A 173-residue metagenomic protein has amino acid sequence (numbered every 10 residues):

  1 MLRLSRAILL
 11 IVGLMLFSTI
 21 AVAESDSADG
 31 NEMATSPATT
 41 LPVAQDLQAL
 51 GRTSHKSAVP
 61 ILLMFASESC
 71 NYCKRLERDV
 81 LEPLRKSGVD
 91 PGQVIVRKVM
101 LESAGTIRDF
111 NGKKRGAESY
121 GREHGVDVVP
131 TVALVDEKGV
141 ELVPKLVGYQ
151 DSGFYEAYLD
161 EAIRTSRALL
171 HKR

Functional and structural regions predicted by a protein language model:
M1-L9: Bacterial N-terminal signal peptides that target proteins for export
I8-T19: Bacterial N-terminal signal peptides
A21-L41: N-proximal helix/coil linker or "cap" segments that precede and/or mark the start of modular domains
P42-P60: A short beta-strand-turn-helix
V43, V89-R115: Thiol-based oxidoreductase modules, predominantly thioredoxin-like and allied folds used for disulfide exchange
K56-V59, R78-M100: Conserved helix-turn-beta segment immediately C-terminal to the redox Cys motif in thioredoxin-like folds
S57-C70: Short active-site neighborhood of thiol/selenol oxidoreductases, capturing the structured segment around
R122-L170: Non-catalytic, surface beta->alpha helical segment in thiol-disulfide oxidoreductase systems
